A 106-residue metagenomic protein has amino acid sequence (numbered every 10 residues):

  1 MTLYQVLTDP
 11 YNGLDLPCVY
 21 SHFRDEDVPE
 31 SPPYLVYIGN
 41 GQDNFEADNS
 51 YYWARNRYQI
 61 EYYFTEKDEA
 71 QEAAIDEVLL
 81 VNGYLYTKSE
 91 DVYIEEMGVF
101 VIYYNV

Functional and structural regions predicted by a protein language model:
M1-D43: Small/polar-rich, solvent-exposed N-terminal microdomains that initiate assembly or binding
M1-D9, N40-W53, S89-V106: Short, charged interaction patches at domain edges and termini
P32-Y34, R57-Q59, V101-Y103: Broad gene-expression machinery/nucleic-acid interaction feature
N40, Y63-T65: Solvent-exposed residues in well-ordered beta-strands and their adjoining turns, especially edge/terminal strands
Y52-Y63: Short glycine-rich, basic-tinged beta-strand/loop micro-motifs
K67-A74: Short, conserved charged micro-motifs
L79-Y93: Low-complexity, intrinsically disordered Gly/Pro/Thr-rich segments
